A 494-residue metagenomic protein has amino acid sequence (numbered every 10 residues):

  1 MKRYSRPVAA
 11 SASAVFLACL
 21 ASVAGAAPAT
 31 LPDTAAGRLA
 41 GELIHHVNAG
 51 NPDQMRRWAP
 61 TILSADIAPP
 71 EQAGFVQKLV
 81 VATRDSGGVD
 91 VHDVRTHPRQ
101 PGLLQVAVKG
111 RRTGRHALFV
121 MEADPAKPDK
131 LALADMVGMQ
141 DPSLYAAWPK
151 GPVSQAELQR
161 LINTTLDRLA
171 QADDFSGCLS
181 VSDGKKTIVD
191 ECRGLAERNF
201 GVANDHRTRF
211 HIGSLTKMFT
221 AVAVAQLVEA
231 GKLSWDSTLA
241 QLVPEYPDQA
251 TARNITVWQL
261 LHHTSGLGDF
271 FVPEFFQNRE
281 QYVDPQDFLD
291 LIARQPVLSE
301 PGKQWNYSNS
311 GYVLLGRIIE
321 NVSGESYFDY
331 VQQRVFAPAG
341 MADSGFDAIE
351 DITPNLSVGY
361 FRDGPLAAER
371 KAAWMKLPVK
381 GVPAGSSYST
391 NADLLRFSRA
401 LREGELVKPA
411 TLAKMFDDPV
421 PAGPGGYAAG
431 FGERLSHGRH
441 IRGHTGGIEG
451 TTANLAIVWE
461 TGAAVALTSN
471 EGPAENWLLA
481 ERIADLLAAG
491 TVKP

Functional and structural regions predicted by a protein language model:
S11-S22: Bacterial N-terminal signal peptides
G25-D53, D141-R160: Short, low-complexity N-terminal intrinsically disordered segments enriched in polar/charged residues
G41, A49-P101: Short solvent-exposed beta->alpha transition segments
S64, A170-C178, F200-L260, S299-S310 (+2 more regions): Short active-site loop at a secondary-structure junction that contains or immediately precedes the catalytic residue(s)
H97-P149: Exposed beta-sheet edge and beta->alpha loop/turn motif
H97-T113, D417-V458, A466-S469: Short, Gly/Ser/Thr-enriched beta-strand-loop segments that form substrate-interacting elements of hydrolase/peptidase
V153-I212, K232-S234, R294: Short, conserved catalytic-motif segment at the N-terminal edge
D190-E197, A250-E449: Short, surface-exposed loop or secondary-structure junction motifs that flank catalytic or metal-binding residues
